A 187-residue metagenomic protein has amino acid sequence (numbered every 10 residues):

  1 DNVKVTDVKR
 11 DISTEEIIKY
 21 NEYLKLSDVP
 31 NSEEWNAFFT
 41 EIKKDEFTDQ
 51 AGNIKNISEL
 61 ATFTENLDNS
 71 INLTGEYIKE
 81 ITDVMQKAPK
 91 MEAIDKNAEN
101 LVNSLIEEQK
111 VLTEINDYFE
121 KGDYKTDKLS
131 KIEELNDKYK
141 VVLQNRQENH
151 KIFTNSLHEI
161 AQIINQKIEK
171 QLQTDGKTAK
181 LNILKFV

Functional and structural regions predicted by a protein language model:
N2-Q147: Leu/Val/Ala/Ile-rich N-terminal alpha-helices, chiefly Sec-type signal peptides and the beginnings
I132-V187: Extended amphipathic alpha-helical interaction segments
